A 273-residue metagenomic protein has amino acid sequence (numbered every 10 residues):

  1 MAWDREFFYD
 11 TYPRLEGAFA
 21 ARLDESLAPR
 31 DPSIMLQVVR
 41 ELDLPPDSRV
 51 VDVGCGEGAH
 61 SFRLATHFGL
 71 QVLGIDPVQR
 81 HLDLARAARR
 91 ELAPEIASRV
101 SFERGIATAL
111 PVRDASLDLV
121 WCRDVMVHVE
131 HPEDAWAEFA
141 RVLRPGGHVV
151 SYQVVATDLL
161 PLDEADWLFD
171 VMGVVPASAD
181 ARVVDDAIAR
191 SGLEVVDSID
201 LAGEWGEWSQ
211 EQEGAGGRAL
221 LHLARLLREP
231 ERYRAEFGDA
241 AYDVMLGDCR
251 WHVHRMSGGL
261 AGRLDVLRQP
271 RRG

Functional and structural regions predicted by a protein language model:
M1-F19: N-terminal, positively charged/glycine-rich alpha-helical extensions of SAM-dependent methyltransferases
F19-L36: Conserved SAM-binding loop and adjacent beta-strand
A59-A109: Class I SAM-dependent methyltransferase SAM/SAH-binding core
T108-L119: A short acidic, Gly/Pro-enriched loop at the edge of an enzyme's catalytic core that lines a small-molecule cofactor
L119-H131: A short SAM/SAH-binding and catalytic strip from SAM-dependent methyltransferases
E133-H148: A short glycine-rich, Lys/Arg-flanked "PGG" loop and its adjoining helix->strand segment in the class I
V154-V175: Short, glycine-/aromatic-enriched active-site segment of Class I SAM-dependent methyltransferases
I199-G273: Conserved Class I S-adenosyl-L-methionine
